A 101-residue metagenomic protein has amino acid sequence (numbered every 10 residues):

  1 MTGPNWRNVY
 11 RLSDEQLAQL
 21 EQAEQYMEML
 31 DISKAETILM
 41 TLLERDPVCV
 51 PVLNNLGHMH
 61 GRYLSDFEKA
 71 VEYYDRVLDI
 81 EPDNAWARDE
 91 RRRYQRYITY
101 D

Functional and structural regions predicted by a protein language model:
T2-P4, E28-T41, L64-Y73, I98-D101: Structural signature of tandem alpha-helical TPR/SEL1-like repeats, specifically the intra-repeat loop/turn
Y10, M40-E44, R76-D79, R96: Conserved structural position within tetratricopeptide repeats
S13-R45: Alpha-helical segment of the N-proximal tetratricopeptide repeat
E24, H58-M59, R93: Residue-level recognition of tetratricopeptide repeat
D66-W86, R92-R96: TPR/TPR-like (Sel1-like) alpha-helical repeat modules
